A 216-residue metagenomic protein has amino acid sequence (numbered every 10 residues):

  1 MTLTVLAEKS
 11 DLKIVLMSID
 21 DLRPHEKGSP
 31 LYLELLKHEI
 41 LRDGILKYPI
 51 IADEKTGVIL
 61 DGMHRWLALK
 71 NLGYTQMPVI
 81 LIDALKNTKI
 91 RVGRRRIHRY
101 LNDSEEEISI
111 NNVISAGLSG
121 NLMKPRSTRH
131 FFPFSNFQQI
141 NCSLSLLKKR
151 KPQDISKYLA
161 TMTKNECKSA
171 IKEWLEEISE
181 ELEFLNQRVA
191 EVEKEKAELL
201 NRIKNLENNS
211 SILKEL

Functional and structural regions predicted by a protein language model:
T2-K55, K70, T75-I82: Short alpha-helix boundary/capping and kink motifs at helix termini
D20, P30-L35, E107-N111, S169 (+1 more regions): Generic alpha-helical secondary structure signal
R42, V58-E180, Q187, K194 (+1 more regions): Basic- and aromatic-enriched surface patches that contact anionic nucleotides/nucleic acids
R188, E195, R202-N205, N209-I212 (+1 more regions): Soluble, cytosolic/nucleoplasmic coiled-coil alpha-helices used as oligomeric scaffolds and tethers in large eukaryotic
